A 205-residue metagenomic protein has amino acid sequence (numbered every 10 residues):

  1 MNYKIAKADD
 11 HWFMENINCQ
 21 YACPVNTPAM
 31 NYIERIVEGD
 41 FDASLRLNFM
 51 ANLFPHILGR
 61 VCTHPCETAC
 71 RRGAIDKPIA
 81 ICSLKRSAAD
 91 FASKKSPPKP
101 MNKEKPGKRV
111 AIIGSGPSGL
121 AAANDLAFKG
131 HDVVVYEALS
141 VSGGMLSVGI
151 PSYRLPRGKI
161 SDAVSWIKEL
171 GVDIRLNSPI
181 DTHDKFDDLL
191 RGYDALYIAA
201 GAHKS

Functional and structural regions predicted by a protein language model:
M1-R109, A195-S205: Ferredoxin-type iron-sulfur electron-transfer modules and their immediate structural context
N26-E38, A43-A51, P78-C82, I112-I180: Beta1-alpha1 glycine-rich phosphate/pyrophosphate-binding loop at the start of Rossmann-like nucleotide-binding domains
H64, T68, R72, D76 (+7 more regions): A generic structural micro-environment signature that highlights single residues at secondary-structure boundaries
S96-K99, I160, H183-D184: A generic local structural motif
G171, Y193-D194: Residue-level detector of structured alpha->beta connecting loops
L176-L190, H203-S205: A conserved short coil-to-beta-strand element within the FAD-binding core of flavoproteins
